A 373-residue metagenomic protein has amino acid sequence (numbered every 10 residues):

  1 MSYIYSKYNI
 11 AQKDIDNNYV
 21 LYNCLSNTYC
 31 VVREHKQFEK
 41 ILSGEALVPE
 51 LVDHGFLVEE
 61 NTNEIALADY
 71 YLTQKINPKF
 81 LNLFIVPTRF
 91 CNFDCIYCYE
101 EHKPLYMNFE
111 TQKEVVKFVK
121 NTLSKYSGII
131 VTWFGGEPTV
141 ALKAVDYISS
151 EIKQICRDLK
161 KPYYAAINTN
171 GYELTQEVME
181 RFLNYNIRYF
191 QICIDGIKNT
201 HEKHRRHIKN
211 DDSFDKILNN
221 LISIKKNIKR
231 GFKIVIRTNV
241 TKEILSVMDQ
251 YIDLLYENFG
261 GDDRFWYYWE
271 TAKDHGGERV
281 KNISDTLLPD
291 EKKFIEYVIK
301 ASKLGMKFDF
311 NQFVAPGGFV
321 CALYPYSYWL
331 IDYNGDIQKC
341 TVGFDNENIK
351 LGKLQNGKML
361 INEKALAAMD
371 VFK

Functional and structural regions predicted by a protein language model:
Y3-K36, M306-K373: Accessory C-terminal segments flanking Radical SAM cores
Y5-Y22, S26-V31, A46-F84: N-terminal [4Fe-4S]-dependent radical SAM core
S26, E101-L105, K203-D211: Short glycine-enriched, charge-decorated loop/helix-capping segments at active-site entrances that position
Q37-L42: Short helix-coil junctions and helix-kink-helix linkers
D69-R181, Y185-R188: Conserved alpha-helical substructure of the radical SAM core
F84-V86, T132-F134, A166-N170, Q191-D195 (+3 more regions): A cross-family glycoside hydrolase active-site/sugar-binding cleft signature
M179-F182, I187-K198, R264-A272: Non-cysteine beta-strand/loop elements that form the S-adenosyl-L-methionine
N199, K203-Y324, Y333-N334: Radical SAM enzyme [4Fe-4S]-AdoMet core and its adjacent flexible, acidic and glycine-rich loops/tails across
